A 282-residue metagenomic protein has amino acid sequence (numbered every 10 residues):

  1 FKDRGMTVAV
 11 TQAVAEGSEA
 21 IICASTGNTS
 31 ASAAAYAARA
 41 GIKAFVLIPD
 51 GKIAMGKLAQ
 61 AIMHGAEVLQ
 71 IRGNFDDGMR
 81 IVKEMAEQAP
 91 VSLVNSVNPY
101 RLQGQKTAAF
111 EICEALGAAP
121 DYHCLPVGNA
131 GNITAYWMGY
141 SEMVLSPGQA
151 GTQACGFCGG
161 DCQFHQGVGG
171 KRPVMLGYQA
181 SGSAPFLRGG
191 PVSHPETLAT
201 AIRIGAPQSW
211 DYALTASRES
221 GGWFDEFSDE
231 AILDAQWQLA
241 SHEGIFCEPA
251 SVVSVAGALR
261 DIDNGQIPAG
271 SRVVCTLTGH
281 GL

Functional and structural regions predicted by a protein language model:
F1-D3, I21-T29, V97-R101, L125-A130 (+2 more regions): Active-site nucleophile and cofactor-binding loops and adjacent substrate-binding regions of central metabolic enzymes
F1-G17: Positively charged, low-complexity intrinsically disordered leader regions
A13-Y36, G41-P49, P120-N132, V273-V274: A short, small-residue-rich loop immediately preceding and capping a beta-strand
R39, V255-L282: Catalytic phosphate/nucleotide-handling subdomain of diverse soluble enzymes
A40, H64-G65, K171, S220: Short, structured coil segments at secondary-structure junctions
F45-Y122, P126, P185, G190 (+2 more regions): Small/polar-residue-rich loop-to-helix segments that shape phosphate-bearing ligand pockets
G73-P90, E142-P249: Active-site/ligand-binding loops adjacent to catalytic centers
